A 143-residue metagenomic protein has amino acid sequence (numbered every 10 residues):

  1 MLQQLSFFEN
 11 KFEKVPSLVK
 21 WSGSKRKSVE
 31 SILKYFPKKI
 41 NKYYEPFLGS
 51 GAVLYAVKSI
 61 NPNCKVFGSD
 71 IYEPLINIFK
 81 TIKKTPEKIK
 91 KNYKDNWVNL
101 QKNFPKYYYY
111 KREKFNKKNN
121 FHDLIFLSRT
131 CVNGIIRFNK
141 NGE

Functional and structural regions predicted by a protein language model:
M1-Y44, L48, A52-V53: S-adenosyl-L-methionine
Y55, I60, C64-E143: Class I S-adenosyl-L-methionine-dependent methyltransferase module
